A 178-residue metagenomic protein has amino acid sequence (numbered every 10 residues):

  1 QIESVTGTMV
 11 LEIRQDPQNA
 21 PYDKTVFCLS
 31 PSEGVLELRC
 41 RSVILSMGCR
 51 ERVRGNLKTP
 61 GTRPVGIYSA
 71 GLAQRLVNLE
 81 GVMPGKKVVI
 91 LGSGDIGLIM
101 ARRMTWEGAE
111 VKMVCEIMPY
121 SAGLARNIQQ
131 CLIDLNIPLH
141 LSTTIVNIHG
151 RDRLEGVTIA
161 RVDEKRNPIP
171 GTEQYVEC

Functional and structural regions predicted by a protein language model:
I2-K87, V162-C178: FAD-binding core/adjacent interface of flavoenzyme oxidoreductases
I2-L29, T105-C178: A Rossmann-like FAD-binding core segment of flavoenzymes
Q15, R54-N56, I99-A101, G150-R151: Short glycine-/acidic-enriched loop or helix-start segments at secondary-structure transitions that form or flank
C40, E51, L57, L98 (+3 more regions): Generic preference for well-ordered secondary structure
R41, Y68-Q74, A101-R102, Q129 (+2 more regions): Predominant activation on well-ordered alpha-helical scaffold segments within soluble catalytic domains
I44, R50, G81, L91 (+2 more regions): Residue-level signal for well-ordered alpha-helical segments
L72-Y120: Rossmann-like NAD(P)H-binding beta-loop-alpha module
